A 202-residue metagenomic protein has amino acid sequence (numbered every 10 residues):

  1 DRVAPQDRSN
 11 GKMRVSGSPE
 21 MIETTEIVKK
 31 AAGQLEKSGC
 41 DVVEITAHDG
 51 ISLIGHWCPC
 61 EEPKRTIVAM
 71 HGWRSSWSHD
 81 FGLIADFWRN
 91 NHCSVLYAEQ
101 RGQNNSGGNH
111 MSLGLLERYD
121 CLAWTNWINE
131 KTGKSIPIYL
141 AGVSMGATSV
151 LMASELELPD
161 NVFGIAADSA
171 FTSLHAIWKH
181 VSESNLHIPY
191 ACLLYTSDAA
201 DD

Functional and structural regions predicted by a protein language model:
D1-E44: An N-terminal hydrophobic leader/cap segment in hydrolases
H48-Y119: Membrane-embedded segments
K64, S135-P137: Short coil/turn segments at beta-strand junctions that form active-site/ligand-binding loops
G82, L122, L151-E155: Short, hydrophobic alpha-helix immediately C-terminal to the catalytic nucleophile
S112-T132: Alpha/beta-hydrolase active-site loop
P137-V181: Primarily recognizes the serine-hydrolase "nucleophile elbow" in alpha/beta-hydrolase and SGNH/GDSL folds
K179-L194: A catalytic-pocket lid/entrance helix-loop region that shapes and gates access to the active site across common
Y195-D202: Conserved small/polar residues in nucleotide/adenosyl-binding loops
